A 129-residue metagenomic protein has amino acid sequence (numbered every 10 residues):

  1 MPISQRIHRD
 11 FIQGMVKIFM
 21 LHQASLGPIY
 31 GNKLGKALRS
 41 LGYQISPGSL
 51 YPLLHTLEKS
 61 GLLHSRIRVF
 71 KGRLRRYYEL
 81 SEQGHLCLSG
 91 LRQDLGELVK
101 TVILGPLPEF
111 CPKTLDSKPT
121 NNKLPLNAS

Functional and structural regions predicted by a protein language model:
M1-R9: Short, Lys/Arg-enriched N-terminal segment that forms or immediately precedes the first helix of a structured domain
H8-S49: N-terminal helix-turn-helix DNA-binding core of bacterial DNA-binding proteins
S49-L50, G84: Helical "lid/switch" subdomain of P-loop NTPase nucleotide-binding domains
Y51-T56: Short, hydrophobic-biased segments on the C-terminal half of alpha helices that form "recognition helices"
S60-L74, E79: Beta-hairpin "wing" of winged helix-turn-helix
L74-R92: Basic, amphipathic "hinge/linker" alpha-helix immediately C-terminal to the N-terminal HTH DNA-binding motif
L86-S129: Amphipathic alpha-helical dimerization/coiled-coil segments that flank or bridge DNA-binding/regulatory modules
